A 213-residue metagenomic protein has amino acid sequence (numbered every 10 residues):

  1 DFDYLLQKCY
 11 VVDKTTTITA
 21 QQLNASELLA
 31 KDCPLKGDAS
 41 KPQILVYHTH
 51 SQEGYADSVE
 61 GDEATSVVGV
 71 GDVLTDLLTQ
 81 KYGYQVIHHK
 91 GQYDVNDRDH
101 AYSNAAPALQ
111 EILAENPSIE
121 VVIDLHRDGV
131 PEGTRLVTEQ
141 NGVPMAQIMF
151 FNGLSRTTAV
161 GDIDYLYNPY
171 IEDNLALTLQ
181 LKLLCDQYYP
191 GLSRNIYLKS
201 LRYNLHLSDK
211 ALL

Functional and structural regions predicted by a protein language model:
D1-L45, A56: Non-catalytic propeptide/linker segments at domain boundaries
Q21-Q22, E63-G71, R98-A106, V143 (+1 more regions): Solvent-exposed, acidic/flexible segments
Q43-H48, I87, V121-H126, Q147-F151: Soluble periplasmic/extracytoplasmic beta-strand elements of cell-envelope proteins
S51-G54, Q92-N96, R127-E132, L154-T158 (+1 more regions): Solvent-exposed loop/turn segments at secondary-structure junctions within structured extracellular/periplasmic domains
V59-V137: Catalytic-core regions of hydrolytic enzymes
P131-P169: A short, glycine/acidic-enriched catalytic loop
P169-L198: Active-site-adjacent substrate-binding region of metalloamidase/peptidase-like peptide-processing proteins
G191-L213: Active-site-adjacent mobile loop/cap segments within catalytic or ligand-binding domains
